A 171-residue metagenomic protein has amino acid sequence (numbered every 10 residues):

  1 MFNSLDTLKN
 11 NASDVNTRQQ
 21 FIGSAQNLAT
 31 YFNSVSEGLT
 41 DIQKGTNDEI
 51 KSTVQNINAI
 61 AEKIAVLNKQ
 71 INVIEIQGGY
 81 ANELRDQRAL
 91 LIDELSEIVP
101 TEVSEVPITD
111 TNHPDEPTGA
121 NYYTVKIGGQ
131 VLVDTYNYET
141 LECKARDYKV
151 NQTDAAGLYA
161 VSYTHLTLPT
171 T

Functional and structural regions predicted by a protein language model:
N3, T30: Internal, well-ordered alpha/beta segment that forms a basic, Gly-enriched binding/recognition surface
D6-K9: Post-signal-peptide, soluble extracytosolic/periplasmic N-terminal scaffold domains of envelope/secretory systems
N11-F21, A25-L28, V35-I60, I64-R88: Alpha-helical heptad-repeat coiled-coil segments that mediate oligomerization/polymerization in large
Y31-D41, E94-T101: Amphipathic alpha-helical coiled-coil segments
N72-L166: Phosphate-proximal small/polar/acidic motifs at interfaces that engage nucleotide phosphates, polyphosphates
T167-T171: A short, hydrophobic C-terminal helix/tail in secreted or cell-surface proteins
